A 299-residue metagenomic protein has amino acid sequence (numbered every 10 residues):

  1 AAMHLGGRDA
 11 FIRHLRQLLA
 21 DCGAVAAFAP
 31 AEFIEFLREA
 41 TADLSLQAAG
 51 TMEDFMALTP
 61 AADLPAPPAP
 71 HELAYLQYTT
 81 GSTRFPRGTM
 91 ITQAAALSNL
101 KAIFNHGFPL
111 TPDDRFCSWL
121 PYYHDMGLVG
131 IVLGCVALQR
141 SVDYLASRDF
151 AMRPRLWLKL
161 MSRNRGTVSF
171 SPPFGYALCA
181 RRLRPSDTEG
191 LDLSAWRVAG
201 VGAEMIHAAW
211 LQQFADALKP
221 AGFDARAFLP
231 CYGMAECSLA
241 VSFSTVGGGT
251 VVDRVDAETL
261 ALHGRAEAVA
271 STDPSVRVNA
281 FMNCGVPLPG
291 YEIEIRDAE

Functional and structural regions predicted by a protein language model:
A1-A61, P172-P173, L178: Structural core segment of the AMP-binding/adenylate-forming
G23-V25, A42-A57, D114-C117, D143 (+4 more regions): Conserved helix-loop-beta element of the AMP-binding
A27, L73, T79-S82, F116 (+4 more regions): Conserved S/T- and glycine-rich ATP-binding loop of Class I adenylate-forming
A29-F36, D149, G166-D216, F228-L239: Adenylate-forming
A49, T59-Y78, R84-F85, N99 (+1 more regions): Conserved pre-ATP/AMP-binding loop-to-beta segment of ANL
S82, Q139, A203: Conserved G/P- and acidic residue-centered "switch" motifs that form tight phosphate/ATP-binding loops in soluble
L97-R115, Y122-T167, R182-S186: Conserved AMP-binding/adenylation subdomain of ANL enzymes
R197-A199, I206-E299: Conserved AMP-binding/adenylate-forming
